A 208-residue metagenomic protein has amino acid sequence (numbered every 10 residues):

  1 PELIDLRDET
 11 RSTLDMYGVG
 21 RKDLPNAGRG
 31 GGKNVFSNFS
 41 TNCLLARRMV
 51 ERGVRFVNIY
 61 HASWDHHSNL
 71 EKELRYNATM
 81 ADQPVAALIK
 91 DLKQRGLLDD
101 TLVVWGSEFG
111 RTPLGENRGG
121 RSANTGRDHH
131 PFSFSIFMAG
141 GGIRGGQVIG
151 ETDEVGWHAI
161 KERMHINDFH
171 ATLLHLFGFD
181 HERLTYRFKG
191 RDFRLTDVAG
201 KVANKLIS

Functional and structural regions predicted by a protein language model:
P1-S208: Ligand-binding pockets and gating/stacking loops
